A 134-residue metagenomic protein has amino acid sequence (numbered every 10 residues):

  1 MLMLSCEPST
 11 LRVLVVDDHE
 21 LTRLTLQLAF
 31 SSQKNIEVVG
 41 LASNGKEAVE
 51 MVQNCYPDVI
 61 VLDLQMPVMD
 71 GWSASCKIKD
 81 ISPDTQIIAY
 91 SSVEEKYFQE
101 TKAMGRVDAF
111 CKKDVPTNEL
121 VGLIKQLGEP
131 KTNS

Functional and structural regions predicted by a protein language model:
M1-R12, N118-S134: Non-catalytic signal-transmission and effector/linker regions of two-component phosphorelay proteins
D17, D63: Active-site residues of response regulator receiver
E20-G40: Two-component/phosphorelay signaling modules centered on CheY-like receiver
N44-E47, D70-S73: Acidic catalytic/metal-coordinating carboxylates
C55-V61: Active-site beta3 strand of CheY-like receiver
M66: Receiver (REC) domain active-site loop signature in two-component systems and cognate sites in sensor histidine kinases
S73, V93-C111, V115-L123: Alpha4 helix (beta4-alpha4-beta5 surface) of REC/receiver domains from two-component response regulators
